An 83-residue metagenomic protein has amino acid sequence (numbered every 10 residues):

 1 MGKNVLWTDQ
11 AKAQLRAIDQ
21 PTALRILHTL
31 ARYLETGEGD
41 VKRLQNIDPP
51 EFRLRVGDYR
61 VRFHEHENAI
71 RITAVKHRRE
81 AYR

Functional and structural regions predicted by a protein language model:
M1-A13, A17, P21-L24, G39 (+3 more regions): Enriched for short, Lys/Arg-rich terminal
T29-L54: A short, surface-exposed loop/turn module that caps and links secondary-structure elements
